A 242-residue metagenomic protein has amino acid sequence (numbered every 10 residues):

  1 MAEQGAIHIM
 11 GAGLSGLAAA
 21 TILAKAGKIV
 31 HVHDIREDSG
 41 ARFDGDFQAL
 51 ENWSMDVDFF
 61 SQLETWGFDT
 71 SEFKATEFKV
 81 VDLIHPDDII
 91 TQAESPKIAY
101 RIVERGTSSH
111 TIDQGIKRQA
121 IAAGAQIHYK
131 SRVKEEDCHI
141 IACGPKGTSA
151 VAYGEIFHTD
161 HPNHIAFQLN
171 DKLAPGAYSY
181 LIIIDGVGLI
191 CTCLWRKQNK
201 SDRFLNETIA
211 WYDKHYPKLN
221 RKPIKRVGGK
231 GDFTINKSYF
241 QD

Functional and structural regions predicted by a protein language model:
A2-A6, D242: A short, charged/proline- and glycine-enriched loop that marks the coil->beta-strand transition at the N-terminal
G5-V32: N-terminal Rossmann-like FAD-binding beta1-loop-alpha1 element of flavoenzymes
A12, I22, H110, Q114-I224 (+1 more regions): Predominantly flavin-linked oxidoreductase catalytic cores and closely associated redox partners
I22, E37-P86, Y153: N-terminal FAD cofactor-binding segment of flavoenzymes
D69-K74, P217-G229: Short secondary-structure junctions
I84-I89, I184-V187: Short acidic-glycine loop/turn motifs at beta-strand connectors
I89-A99: Short amphipathic beta-strand/extended segments with alternating polar/hydrophobic composition
R101-S109: A short, charged, and often flexible helix/loop element on the N-terminal side of the glycosyltransferase catalytic
